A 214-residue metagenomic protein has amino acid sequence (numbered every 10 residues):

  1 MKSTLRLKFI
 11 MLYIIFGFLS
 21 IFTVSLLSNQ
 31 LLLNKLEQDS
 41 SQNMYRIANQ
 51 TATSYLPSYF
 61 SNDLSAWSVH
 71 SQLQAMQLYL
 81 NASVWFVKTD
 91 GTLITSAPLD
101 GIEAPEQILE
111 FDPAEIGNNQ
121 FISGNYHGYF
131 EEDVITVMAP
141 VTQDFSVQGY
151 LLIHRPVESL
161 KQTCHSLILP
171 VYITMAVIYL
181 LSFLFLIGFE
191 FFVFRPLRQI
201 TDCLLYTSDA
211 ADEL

Functional and structural regions predicted by a protein language model:
M1-L93, P98-G101: Juxtamembrane segments flanking the first transmembrane helix of membrane-anchored signal-transduction proteins
F9, V193-L204: HAMP signal-relay domain(s)
L12, S25-L33, T174-R195: Cytosolic-side ends of inner-membrane transmembrane helices, especially those that anchor bacterial signal-transduction
W67-H70, A97-E132: Extracytoplasmic/periplasmic sensor domains and loops in membrane signaling proteins
F130-P140: A short beta-strand signature within small-molecule sensing/ligand-binding domains used in signal transduction
T142-D144, L152-Y172: Helix-start (N-cap) segments at beta->loop->alpha junctions that couple sensory/regulatory domains to adjoining helices
V147: Glycine-rich acetyl-CoA-binding "A-motif" of GNAT/NAT acetyltransferases
Y206-L214: Single conserved hydrophobic/aromatic residue that forms the stacking wall/gate of nucleotide- or nucleobase-binding
